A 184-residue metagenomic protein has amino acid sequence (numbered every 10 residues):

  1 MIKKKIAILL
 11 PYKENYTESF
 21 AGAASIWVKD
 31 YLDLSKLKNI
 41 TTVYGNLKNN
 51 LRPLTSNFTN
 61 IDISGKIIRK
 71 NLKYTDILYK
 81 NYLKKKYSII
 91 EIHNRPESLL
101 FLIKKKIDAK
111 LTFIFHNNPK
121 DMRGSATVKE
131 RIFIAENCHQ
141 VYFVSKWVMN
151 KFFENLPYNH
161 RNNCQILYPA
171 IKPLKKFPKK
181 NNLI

Functional and structural regions predicted by a protein language model:
I2-A21: Nucleotide-activated donor-dependent transferases that construct or modify glycoconjugates
A7-L9, Y142, F177-I184: Conserved donor-binding/catalytic core segment of Leloir-type glycosyltransferases
Y12-E18, W27-K70: N-terminal strand-loop element at the rim of the active site of nucleotide-sugar-dependent glycosyltransferases
D30, Y79-K80, P119, G124-V141: Membrane-proximal helix-turn-helix segments that form the acceptor-binding/catalytic region of lipid-linked
G65-I89, L99, A126: An amphipathic, basic-hydrophobic alpha-helix
I92-S98, F115: Short His-centered aromatic/hydrophobic patch
R123-S125, F153, Q165-L183: Acidic anion/phosphate-binding donor-loop and adjacent secondary structure in glycosyltransferase catalytic cores
E136-N163, I171: A short, active-site helix/loop in glycosyltransferases that binds the activated sugar's phosphate group
